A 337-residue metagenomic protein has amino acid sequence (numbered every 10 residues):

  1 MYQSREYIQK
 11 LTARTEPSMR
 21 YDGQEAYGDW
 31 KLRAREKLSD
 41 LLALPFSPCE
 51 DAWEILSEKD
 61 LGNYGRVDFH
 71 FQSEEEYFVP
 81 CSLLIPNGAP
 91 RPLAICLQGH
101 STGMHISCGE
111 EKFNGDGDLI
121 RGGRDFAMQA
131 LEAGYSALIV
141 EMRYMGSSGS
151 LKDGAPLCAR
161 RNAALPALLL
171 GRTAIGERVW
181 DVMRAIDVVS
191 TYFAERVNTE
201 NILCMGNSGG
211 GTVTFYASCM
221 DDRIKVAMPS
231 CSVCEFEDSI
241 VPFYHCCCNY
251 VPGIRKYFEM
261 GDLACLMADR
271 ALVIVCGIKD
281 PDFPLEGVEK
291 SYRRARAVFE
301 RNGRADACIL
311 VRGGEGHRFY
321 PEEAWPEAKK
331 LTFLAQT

Functional and structural regions predicted by a protein language model:
M1-G65, T337: N-terminal targeting or regulatory segments adjacent to alpha/beta-hydrolase or S9 domains
E76-V79, P86-L93, H100-G103: Proline/glycine-enriched tight loop/beta-turn segments at coil->beta junctions that connect or precede beta-strands
L97-W180, T191-Y192, S239-V241: Cap/lid segment of the alpha/beta-hydrolase catalytic domain
R184, I224-D269, P281-E289, E300-R301: Mobile cap/lid helix-loop segments that gate and shape the active-site cleft of serine hydrolases
E195-S208: Alpha/beta-hydrolase fold nucleophile elbow
G206-Y216: Glycine-rich nucleophile elbow surrounding the catalytic serine of serine-hydrolase chemistry
M267, I274-C276: Short beta-strand/loop motif that positions the catalytic acidic residue of the alpha/beta-hydrolase fold
R293, F299-T337: C-terminal catalytic histidine-bearing segment of alpha/beta-hydrolase fold enzymes
